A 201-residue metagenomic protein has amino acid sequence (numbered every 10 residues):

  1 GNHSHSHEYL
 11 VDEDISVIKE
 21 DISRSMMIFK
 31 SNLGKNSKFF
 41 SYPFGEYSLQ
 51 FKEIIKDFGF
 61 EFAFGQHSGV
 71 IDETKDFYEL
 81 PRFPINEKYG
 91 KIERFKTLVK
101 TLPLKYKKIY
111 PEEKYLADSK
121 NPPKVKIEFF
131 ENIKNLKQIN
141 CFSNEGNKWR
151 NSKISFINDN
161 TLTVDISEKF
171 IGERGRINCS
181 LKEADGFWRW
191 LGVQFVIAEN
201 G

Functional and structural regions predicted by a protein language model:
G1, K52-Y115: Active-site-adjacent pocket scaffolds in enzyme catalytic domains
G1-F51, E61, T74-P81: Metal-dependent polysaccharide deacetylase catalytic core of the NodB/CE4 family, i.e., the active-site-bearing domain
H5, S68, F130: Histidine- and/or cysteine-centered catalytic micro-motif in compact active-site loops
S25, A63-G65, V164: Sparse, context-dependent recognition of short Cys/His-centered cofactor- or disulfide-binding micro-motifs
K30-L33, S37-P43, G69-T74, W149-I166: Repeat-unit-sized solenoid/scaffold elements
F40-P43, A63-G65, I85, V125-I127: Long, contiguous hydrophobic alpha-helical segments, chiefly transmembrane helices and signal peptides
Y42-F44, L49, F64-Q66, N144 (+1 more regions): Intrinsically disordered, low-complexity regions enriched in small/polar residues
I85-G201: Terminal accessory/targeting
